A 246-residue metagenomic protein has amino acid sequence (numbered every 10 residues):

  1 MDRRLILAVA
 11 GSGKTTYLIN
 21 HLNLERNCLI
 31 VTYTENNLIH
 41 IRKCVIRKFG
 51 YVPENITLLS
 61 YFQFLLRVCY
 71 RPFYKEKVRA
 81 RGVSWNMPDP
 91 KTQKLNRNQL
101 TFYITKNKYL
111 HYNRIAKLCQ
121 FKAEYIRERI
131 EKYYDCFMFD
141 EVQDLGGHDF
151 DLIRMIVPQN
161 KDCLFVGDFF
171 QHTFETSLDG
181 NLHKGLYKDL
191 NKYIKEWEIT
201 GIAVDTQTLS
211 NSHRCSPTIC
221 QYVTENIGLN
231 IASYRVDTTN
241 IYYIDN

Functional and structural regions predicted by a protein language model:
M1-N246: The feature marks helicase ATPase cores and/or their adjacent C-terminal helical subdomains in SF1/SF2/AAA+ helicases
